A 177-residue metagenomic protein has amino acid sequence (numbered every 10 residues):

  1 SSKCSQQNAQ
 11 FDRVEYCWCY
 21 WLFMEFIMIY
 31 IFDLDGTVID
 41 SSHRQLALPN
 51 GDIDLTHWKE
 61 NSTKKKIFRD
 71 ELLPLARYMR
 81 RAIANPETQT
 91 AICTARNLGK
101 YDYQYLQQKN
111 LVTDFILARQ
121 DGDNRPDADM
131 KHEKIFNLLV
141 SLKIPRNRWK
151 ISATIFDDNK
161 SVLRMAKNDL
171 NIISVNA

Functional and structural regions predicted by a protein language model:
W18-W21: Tryptophan (W) side chains
I27-R125: Alpha-helical substrate-recognition element adjacent to the catalytic core
L75-A84, H132-R148: Short, basic/hydrophobic alpha-helical segments
Y105-S141, A153, N159, K167: Metal-dependent phosphoesterase core characteristic of DEDDh/y 3'-5' exonuclease domains
K150-A177: Acidic, Mg2+-coordinating phosphoryl-transfer loop and its flanking beta/alpha structural elements, shared across
